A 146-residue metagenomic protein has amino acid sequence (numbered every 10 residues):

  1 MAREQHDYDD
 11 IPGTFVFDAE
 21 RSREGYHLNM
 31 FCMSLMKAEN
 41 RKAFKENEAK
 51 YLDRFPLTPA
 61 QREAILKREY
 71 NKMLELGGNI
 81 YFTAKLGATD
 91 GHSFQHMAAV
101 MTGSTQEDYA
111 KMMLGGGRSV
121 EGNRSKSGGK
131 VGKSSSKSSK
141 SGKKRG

Functional and structural regions predicted by a protein language model:
M1-G146: Charged, low-complexity intrinsically disordered segments
